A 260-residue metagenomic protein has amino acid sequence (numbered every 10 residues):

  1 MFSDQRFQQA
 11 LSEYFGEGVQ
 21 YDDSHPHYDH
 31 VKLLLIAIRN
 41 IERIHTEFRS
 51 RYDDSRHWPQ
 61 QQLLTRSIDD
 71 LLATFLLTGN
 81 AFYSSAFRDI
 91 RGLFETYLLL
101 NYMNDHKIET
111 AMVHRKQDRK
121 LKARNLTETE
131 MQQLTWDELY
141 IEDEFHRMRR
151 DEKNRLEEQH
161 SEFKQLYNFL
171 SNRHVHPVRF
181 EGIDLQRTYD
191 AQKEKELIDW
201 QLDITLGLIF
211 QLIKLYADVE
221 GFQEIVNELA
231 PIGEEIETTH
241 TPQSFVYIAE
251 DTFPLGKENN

Functional and structural regions predicted by a protein language model:
M1-D89, L100, E109-N260: A cross-kingdom marker of C-terminal helix-rich interaction/assembly modules
